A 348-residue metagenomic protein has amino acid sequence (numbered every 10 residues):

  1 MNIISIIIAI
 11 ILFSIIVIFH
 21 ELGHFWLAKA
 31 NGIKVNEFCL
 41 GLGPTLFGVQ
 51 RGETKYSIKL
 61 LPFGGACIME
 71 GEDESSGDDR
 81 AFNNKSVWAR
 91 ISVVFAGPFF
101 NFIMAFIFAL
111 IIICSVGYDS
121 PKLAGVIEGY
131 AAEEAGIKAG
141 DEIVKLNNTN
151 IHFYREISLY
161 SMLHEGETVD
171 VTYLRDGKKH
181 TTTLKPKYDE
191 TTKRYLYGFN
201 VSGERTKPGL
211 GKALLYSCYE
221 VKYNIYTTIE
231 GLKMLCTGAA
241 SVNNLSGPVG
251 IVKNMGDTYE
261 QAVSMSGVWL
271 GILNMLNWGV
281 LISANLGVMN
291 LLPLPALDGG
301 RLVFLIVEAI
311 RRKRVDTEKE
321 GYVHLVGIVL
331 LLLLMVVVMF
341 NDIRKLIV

Functional and structural regions predicted by a protein language model:
M1, S5, A9, K85-V94 (+2 more regions): Residue-level signature of transmembrane alpha-helical entry/exit and packing/kink sites in multi-pass membrane
I4-G77, M289-L297, L302-R311: Small-residue-rich helix-interface/hinge motifs
F13-V17, I68, N101, A105 (+2 more regions): Alpha-helical transmembrane segments of multi-pass membrane proteins
N31-N36, V116-E133, K138: Alpha-helical transmembrane signal-anchor/signal-peptide segments
T54-S57, L61-G125: Internal alpha-helical transmembrane segments
K85, D189-L286, V303-V326, N341-V348: Functional transmembrane alpha-helices
A132-Y154, V221: Conserved PDZ fold ligand-binding element
K138, V144-K145, L159-V201: PDZ-domain C-terminal substructure recognizer with occasional recognition of PDZ-binding tails
